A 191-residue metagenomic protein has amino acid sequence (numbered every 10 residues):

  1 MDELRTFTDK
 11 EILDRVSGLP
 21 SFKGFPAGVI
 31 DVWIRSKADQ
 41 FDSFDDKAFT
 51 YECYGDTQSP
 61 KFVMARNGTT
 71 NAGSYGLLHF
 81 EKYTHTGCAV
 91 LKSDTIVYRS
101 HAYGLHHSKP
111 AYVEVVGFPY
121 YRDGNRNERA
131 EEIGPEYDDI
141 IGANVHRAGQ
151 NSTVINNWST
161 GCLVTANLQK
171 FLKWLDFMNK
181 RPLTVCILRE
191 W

Functional and structural regions predicted by a protein language model:
M1-N156, K170, L175, R181-L183 (+1 more regions): Cell wall/extracellular polymer interaction/catalysis modules
S159: Active-site neighborhood of thiol-dependent amide/isopeptide-bond enzymes
